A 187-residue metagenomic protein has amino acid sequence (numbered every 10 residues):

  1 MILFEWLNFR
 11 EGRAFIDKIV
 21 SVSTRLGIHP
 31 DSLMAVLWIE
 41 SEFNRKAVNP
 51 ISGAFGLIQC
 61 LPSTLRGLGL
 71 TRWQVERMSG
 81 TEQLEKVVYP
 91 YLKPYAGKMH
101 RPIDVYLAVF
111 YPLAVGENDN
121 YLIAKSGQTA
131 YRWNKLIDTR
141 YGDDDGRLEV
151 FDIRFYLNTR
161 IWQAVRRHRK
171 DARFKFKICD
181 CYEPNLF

Functional and structural regions predicted by a protein language model:
L3-R13, D17-K18, T24-L26, S63-F187: Non-catalytic cell-wall polysaccharide-engagement segments
V20, T24, I28-T71: Secreted/periplasmic proteins that engage bacterial cell-wall peptidoglycan
